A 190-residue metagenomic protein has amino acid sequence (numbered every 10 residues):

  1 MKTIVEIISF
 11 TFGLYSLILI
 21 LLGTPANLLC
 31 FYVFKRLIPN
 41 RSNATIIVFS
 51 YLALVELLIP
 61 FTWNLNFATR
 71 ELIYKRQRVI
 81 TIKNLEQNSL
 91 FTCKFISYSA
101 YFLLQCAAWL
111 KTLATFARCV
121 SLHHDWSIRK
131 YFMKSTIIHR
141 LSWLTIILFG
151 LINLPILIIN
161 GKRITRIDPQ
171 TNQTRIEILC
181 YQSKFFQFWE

Functional and structural regions predicted by a protein language model:
M1, I73-F102, K130, L151-E190: Loop architecture of class A 7-transmembrane GPCRs
V5-L17, Y51, V55-L113: Extracellular TM2-ECL1-early TM3 structural module of rhodopsin-like
I8-I38: First transmembrane helix
F12, S16-L19, V48-V55, I138-T145 (+1 more regions): Hydrophobic alpha-helical transmembrane segments of polytopic
L22-Y32, L110-H124, P155-I167: Class A (rhodopsin-like) GPCR signature focused on the TM5-ICL3 interface and adjacent 7TM helical core
N27-F34, P60-F67, F149-L157: Membrane-embedded alpha-helices of multi-pass membrane proteins, especially ion channels and transporters
N43-I47: Membrane-interfacial loop-to-transmembrane alpha-helix junctions, especially the N-terminal start
F102-L141: Class A GPCR helix-loop hinge within the 7TM core
